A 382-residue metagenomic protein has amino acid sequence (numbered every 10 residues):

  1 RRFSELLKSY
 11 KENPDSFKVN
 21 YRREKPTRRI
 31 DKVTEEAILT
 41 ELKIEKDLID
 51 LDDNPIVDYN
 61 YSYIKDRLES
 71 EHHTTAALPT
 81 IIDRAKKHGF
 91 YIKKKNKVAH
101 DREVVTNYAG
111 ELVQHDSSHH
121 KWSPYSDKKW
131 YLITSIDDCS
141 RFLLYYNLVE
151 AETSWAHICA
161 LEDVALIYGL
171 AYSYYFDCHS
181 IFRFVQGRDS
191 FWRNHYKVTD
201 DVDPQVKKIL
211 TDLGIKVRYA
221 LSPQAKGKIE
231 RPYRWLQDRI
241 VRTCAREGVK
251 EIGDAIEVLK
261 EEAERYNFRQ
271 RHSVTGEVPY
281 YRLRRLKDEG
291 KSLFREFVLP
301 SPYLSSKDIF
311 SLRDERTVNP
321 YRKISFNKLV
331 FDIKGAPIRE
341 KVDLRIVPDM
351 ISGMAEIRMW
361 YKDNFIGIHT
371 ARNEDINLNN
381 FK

Functional and structural regions predicted by a protein language model:
R1-K11: Double-stranded DNA-binding cores of transcription factors and transposases
E5, D66, D83: DNA-binding alpha-helical recognition surfaces that contact promoter or target DNA
S9-F17, T74-T75, D83-N96: Short, basic alpha-helical nucleic acid-contact segments in DNA-binding proteins and DNA transaction factors
P14-R29, I92-V105: Short Lys/Arg-enriched helix C-cap and helix-to-coil transition segments that create basic nucleic-acid-contact patches
E24-A77, S118-P124: A short, amphipathic alpha-helix used for macromolecular contacts
V98-H115, T134-I136: Well-ordered mid-protein domain cores that form the structural environment of catalytic cofactors
L112-L132, D138-D254, A371-E374, L378-K382: RNase H-like DDE/DDD metal-dependent nuclease/strand-transfer catalytic core used by mobile genetic elements
A263, N267-K382: C-terminal, beta-rich DNA-binding module of retroviral/retroelements integrases
